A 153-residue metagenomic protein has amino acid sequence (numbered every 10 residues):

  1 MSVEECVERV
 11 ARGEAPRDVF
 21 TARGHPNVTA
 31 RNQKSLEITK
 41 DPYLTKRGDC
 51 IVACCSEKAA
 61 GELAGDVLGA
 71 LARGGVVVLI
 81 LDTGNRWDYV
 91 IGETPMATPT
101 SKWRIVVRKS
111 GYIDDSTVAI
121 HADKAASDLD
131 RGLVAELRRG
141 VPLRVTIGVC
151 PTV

Functional and structural regions predicted by a protein language model:
V3, V7-T152: Conserved mixed alpha/beta catalytic, RNA-binding, or beta-rich assembly cores of soluble enzyme, regulatory
